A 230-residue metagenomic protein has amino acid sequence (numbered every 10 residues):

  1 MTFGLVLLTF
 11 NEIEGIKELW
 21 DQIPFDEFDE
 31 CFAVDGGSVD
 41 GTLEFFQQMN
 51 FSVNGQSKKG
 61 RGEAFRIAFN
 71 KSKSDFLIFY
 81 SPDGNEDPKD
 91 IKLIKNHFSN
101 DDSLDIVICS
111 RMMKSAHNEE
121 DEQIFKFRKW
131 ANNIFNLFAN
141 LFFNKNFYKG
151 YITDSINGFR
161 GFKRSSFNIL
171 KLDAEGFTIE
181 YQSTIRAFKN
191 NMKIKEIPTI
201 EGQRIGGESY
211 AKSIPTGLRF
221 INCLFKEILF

Functional and structural regions predicted by a protein language model:
T2-G4, Q182: Cell-envelope/extracellular polymer assembly enzymes that use nucleotide-activated donors
N11-F25: Short, well-formed alpha-helical segments that are part of the catalytic scaffolds of diverse glycosyltransferases
W20, F28-G37: Short beta-strand/loop segment that forms part of the nucleotide-sugar
D29-F32, L43-K71: Conserved donor nucleotide-binding strand/loop of the catalytic core
D35-L43, G84: A conserved acidic beta->alpha catalytic loop
Q56-K59, E63-K71, F76, K89-F177 (+2 more regions): Acceptor/aglycone-binding surface of glycosyltransferases and processive sugar-polymer synthases
L172-E175, T184-G202: Catalytic donor-sugar/metal-binding loop of nucleotide-sugar-dependent glycosyltransferases
